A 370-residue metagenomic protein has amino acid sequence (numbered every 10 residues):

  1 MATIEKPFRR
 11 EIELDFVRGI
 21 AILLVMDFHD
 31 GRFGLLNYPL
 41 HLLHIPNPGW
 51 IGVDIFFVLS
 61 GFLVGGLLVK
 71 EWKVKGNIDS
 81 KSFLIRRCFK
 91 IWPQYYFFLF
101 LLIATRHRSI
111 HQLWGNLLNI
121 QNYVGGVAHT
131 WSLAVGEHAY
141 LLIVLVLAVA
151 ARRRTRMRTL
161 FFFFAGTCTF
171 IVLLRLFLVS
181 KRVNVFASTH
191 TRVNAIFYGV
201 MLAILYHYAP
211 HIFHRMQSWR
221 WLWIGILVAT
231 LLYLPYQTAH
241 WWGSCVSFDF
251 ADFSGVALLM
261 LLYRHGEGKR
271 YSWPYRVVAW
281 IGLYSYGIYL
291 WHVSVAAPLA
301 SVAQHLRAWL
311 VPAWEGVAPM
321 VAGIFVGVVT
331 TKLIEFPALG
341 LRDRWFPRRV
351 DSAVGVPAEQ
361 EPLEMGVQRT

Functional and structural regions predicted by a protein language model:
M1-E13, I20-L23, D27-G49, V64-K81 (+3 more regions): Alpha-helical transmembrane segments in multi-pass integral membrane proteins
R18, I51-G52, R86-K90, H292: Short, cationic motifs built from Arg/Lys/His that form the positively charged side of catalytic pockets
L24, F56-V58: Structural recognition of the beta-strand scaffold that forms the well-ordered cores of secreted hydrolase catalytic
D54-F56, N194: His/acidic/aromatic-lined binding-pocket segments of jelly-roll/cupin-type domains and related regulatory beta-sandwich
I78-R87, I91-E137, G166-A187, N194 (+2 more regions): Membrane-interface helix-loop-helix regions
F161-F164: Interfacial segments of alpha-helical transmembrane regions
